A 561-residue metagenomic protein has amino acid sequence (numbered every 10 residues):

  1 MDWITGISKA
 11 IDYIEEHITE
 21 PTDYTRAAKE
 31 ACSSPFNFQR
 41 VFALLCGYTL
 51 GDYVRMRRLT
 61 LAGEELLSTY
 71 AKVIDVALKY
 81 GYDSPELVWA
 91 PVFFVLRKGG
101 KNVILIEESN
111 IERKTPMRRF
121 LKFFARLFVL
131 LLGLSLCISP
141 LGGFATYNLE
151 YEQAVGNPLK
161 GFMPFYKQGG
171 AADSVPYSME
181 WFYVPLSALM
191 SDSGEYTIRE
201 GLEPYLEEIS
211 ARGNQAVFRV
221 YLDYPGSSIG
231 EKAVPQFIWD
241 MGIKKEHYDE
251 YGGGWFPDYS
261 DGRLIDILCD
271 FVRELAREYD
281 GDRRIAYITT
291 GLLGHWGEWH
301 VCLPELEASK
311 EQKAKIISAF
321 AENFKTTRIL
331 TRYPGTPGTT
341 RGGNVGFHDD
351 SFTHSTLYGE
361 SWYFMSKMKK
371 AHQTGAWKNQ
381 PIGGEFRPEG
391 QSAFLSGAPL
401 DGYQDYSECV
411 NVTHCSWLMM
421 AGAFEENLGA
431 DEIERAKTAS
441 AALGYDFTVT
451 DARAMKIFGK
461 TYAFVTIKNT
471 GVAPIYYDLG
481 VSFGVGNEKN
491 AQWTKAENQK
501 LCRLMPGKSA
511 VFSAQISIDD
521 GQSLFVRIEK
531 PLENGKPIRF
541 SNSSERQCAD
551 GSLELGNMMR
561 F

Functional and structural regions predicted by a protein language model:
M1, A90-M117: …primarily DNA-binding HTH/wHTH and HhH modules…
S8-T25, L44-Y80: Terminal helix-turn-helix DNA-binding modules in bacterial transcription factors
F38, F42, L87-V88, V92: Short hydrophobic/aromatic patch on the recognition helix
C137-T146: Sec-dependent signal peptide cleavage junction
T146-L264, A376-D431: N-terminal substrate-binding region of glycoside hydrolase catalytic domains
T146-Q168, S210, Y287-E426: Catalytic-core regions of glycoside hydrolase
K244-L264, F271-L306: Active-site groove signature of glycoside hydrolases
K437, A441-F561: Extracellular/luminal regions of secreted and cell-surface proteins that mediate adhesion/ECM remodeling
